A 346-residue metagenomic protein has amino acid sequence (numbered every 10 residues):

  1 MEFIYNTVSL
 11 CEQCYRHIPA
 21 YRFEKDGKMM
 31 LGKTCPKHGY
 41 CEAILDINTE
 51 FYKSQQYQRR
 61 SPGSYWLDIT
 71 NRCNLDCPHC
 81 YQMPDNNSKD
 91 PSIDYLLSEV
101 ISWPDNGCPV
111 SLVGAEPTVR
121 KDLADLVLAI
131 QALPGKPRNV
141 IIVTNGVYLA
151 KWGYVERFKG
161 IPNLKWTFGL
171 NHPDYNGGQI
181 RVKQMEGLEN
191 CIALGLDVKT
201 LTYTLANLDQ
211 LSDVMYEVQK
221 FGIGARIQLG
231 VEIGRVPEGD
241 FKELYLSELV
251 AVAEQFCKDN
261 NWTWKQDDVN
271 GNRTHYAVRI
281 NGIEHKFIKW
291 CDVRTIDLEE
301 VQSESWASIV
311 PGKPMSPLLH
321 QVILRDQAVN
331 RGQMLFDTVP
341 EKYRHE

Functional and structural regions predicted by a protein language model:
M1-Q58, R279-E346: Radical SAM enzyme core and accessory elements
A20-R22, D105, W262-Q266: Assembly/interface hotspot detector across virion components, adhesins/toxins, and nucleic-acid enzymes
G27, G32-T144, Y148-G153: Conserved alpha-helical substructure of the radical SAM core
K53, D94-S98, S102, D125 (+8 more regions): Polar/charged alpha-helical tracts
N87-K89, Y175-G178, V236: A generic structural signal for short coil/turn motifs at secondary-structure boundaries
L96-V113, R120-L229: Radical SAM/AdoMet-radical enzyme domain recognition
I180-M185, E189-A328, Q333: Radical SAM enzyme [4Fe-4S]-AdoMet core and its adjacent flexible, acidic and glycine-rich loops/tails across
